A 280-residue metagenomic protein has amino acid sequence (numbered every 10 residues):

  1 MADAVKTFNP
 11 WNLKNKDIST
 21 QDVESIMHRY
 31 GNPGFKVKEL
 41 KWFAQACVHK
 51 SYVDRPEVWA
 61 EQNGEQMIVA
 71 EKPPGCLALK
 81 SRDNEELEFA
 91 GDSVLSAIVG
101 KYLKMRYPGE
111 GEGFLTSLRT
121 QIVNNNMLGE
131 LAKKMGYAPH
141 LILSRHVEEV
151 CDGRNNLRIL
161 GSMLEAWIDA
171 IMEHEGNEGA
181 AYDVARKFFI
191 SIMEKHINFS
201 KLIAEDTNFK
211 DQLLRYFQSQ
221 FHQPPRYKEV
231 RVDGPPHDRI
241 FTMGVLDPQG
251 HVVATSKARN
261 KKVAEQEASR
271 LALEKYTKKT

Functional and structural regions predicted by a protein language model:
M1-T280: Double-stranded RNA-binding/processing signature
